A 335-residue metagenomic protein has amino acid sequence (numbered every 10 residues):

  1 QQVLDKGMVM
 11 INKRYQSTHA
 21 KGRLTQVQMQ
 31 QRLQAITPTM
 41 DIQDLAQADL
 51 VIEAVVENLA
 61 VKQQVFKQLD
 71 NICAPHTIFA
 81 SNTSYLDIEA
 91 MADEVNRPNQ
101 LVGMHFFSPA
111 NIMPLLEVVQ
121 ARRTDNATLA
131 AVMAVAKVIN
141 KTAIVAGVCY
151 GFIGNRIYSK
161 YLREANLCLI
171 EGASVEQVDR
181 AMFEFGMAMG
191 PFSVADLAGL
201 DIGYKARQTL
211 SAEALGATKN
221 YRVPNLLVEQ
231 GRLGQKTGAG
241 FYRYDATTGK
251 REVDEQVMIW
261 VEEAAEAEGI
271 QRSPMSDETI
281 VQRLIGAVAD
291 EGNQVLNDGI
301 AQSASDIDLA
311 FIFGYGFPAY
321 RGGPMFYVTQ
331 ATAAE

Functional and structural regions predicted by a protein language model:
Q1-E335: N-terminal glycine-rich phosphate-binding loop for ADP-containing cofactors
